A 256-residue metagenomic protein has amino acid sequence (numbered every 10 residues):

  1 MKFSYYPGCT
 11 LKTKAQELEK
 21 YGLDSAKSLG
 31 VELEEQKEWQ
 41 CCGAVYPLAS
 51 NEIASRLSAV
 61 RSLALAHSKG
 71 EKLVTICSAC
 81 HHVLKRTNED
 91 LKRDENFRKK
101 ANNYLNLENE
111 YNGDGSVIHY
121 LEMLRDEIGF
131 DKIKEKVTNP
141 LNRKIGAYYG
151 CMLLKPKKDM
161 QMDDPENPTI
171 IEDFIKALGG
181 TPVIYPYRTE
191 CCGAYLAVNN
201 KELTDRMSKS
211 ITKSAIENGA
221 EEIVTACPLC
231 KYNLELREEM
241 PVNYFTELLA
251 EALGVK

Functional and structural regions predicted by a protein language model:
M1-K256: Iron-sulfur cluster-binding electron-transfer modules in prokaryotic oxidoreductases
